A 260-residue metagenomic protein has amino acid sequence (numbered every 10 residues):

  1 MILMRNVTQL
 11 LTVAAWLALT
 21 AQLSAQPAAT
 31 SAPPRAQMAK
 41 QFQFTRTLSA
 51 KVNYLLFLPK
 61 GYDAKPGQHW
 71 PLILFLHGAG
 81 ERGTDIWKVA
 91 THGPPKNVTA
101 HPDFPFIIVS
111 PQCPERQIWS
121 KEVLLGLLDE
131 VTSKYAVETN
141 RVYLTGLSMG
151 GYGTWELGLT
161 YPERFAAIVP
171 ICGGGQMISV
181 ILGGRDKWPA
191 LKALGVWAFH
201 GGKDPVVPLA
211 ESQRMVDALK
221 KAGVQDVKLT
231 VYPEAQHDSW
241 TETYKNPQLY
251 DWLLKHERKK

Functional and structural regions predicted by a protein language model:
M1-L11: Bacterial N-terminal signal peptides that target proteins for export
Q9-S24: Bacterial N-terminal signal peptides
L23-L72, L147, Y152, L157 (+5 more regions): A domain-start/cap signature at the N-terminus of enzymes
G61-Q68, R116-M149, P162-R164: Gly/Ser-rich "nucleophile elbow"/oxyanion-hole loop immediately N-terminal to the catalytic nucleophile in hydrolases
L72, L76-L127: Active-site machinery of serine-nucleophile hydrolases
I86-T99, G126-L127, Y152-W155, G175-P189 (+1 more regions): Alpha-helical scaffolding within the catalytic cores of extracellular/periplasmic polymer-degrading hydrolases
S133-K134, N140-A190: Primarily recognizes the serine-hydrolase "nucleophile elbow" in alpha/beta-hydrolase and SGNH/GDSL folds
A167-Y250: The feature captures the conserved acid-bearing segment of alpha/beta-hydrolase catalytic domains
